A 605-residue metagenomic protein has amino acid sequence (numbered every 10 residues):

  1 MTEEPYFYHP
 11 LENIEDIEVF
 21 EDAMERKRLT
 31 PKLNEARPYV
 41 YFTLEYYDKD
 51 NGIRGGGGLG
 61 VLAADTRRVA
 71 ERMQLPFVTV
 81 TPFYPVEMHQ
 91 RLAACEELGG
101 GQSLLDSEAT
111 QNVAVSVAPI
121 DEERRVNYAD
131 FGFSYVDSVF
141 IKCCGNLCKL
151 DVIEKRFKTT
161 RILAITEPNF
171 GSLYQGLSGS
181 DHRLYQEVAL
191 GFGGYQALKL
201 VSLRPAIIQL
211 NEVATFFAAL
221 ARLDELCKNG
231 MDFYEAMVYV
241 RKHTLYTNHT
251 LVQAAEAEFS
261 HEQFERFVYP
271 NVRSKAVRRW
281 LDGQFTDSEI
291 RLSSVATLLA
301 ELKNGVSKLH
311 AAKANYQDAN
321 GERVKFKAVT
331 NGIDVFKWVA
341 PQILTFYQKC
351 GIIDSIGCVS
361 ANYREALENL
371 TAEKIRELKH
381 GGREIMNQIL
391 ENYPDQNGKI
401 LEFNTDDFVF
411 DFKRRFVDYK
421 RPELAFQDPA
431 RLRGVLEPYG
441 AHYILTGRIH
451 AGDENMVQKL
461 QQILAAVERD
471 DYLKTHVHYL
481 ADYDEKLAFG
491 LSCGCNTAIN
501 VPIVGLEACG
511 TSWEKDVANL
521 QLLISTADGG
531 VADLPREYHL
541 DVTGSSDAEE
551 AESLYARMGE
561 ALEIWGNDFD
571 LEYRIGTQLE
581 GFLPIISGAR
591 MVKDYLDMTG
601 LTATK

Functional and structural regions predicted by a protein language model:
M1-K605: Catalytic cores of carbohydrate-active enzymes across secretory and cytosolic contexts
